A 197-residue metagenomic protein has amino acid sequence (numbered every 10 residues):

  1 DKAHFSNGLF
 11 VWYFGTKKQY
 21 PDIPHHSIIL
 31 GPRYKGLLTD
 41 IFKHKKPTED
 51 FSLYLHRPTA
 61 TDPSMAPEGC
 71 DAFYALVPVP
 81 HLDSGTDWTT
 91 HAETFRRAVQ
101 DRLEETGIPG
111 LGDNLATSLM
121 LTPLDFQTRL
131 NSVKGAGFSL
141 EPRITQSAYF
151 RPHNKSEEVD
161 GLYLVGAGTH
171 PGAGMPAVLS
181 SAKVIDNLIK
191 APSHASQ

Functional and structural regions predicted by a protein language model:
D1-P67: Mid-domain catalytic core of redox enzymes that form a hydrophobic substrate pocket/lid adjacent to a catalytic redox
Q19-Y20, K46-T48, D87-T128: Flavin-binding catalytic cores
D50-Y54, P109-P171: A glycine-rich dinucleotide-binding beta-alpha-beta segment and adjacent secondary-structure elements that constitute
P63-C70, H153-E158: Short glycine/proline-enriched loop/turn "hinge" motifs that connect secondary-structure elements and lie
P78-T86: Amphipathic alpha-helix from the class-I
P123, K190-Q197: Active-site-proximal substrate-binding core of FAD-dependent oxidoreductases
A167-K190: A conserved FAD-binding loop/helix module that cradles the flavin
